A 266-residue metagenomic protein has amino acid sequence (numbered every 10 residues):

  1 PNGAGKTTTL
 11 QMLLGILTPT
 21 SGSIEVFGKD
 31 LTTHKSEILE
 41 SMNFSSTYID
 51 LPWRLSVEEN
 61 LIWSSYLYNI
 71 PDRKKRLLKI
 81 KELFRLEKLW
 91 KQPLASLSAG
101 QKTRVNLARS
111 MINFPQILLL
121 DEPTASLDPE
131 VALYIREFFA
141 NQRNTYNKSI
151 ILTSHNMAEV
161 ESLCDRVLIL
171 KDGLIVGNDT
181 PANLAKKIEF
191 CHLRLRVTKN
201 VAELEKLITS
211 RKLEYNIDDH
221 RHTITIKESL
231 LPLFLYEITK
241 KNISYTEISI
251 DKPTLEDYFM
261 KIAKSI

Functional and structural regions predicted by a protein language model:
G22-T33, E37-I38: Conserved ABC transporter NBD signature motif
I62, Y66, D72-L89: Conserved ABC ATPase "signature" region
P93-L97: Conserved ABC ATPase signature
F114: Conserved catalytic motifs of ABC-family nucleotide-binding domains
L118-E122: Catalytic Walker B motif of ABC-type/P-loop ATPase nucleotide-binding domains
E137-T225: ABC transporter nucleotide-binding domain
C191-I262, I266: Short, charged/small-residue-rich alpha-helical element at the C-terminal edge of ABC transporter nucleotide-binding
